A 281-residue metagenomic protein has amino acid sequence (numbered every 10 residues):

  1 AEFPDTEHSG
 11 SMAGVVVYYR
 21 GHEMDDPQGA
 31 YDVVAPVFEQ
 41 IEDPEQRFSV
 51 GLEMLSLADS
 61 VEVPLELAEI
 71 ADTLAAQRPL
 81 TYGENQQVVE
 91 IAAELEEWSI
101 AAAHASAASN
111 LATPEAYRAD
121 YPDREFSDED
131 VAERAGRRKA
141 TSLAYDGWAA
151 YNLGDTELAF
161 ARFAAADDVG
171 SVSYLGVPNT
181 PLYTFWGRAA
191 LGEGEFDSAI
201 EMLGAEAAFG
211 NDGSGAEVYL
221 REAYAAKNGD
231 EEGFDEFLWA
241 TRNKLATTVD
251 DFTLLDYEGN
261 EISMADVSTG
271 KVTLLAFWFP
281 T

Functional and structural regions predicted by a protein language model:
A1-F3, D26-Q40, E62-A76, S99-L111 (+4 more regions): Alpha-helical repeat scaffolds
E2-M12, E23-M24, F38-V50, L57 (+6 more regions): Short solvent-exposed coil/turn linkers within tandem alpha-helical repeat scaffolds
E23-M24, A58-V61, L95, L153 (+2 more regions): Structural motif corresponding to the intra-repeat A-B loop/turn of tetratricopeptide repeats
N85-A92, H104, L143-A150, R162 (+2 more regions): TPR/Sel1-like alpha-solenoid repeat signature
G192, G204-L255, A265-T269: N-proximal helix/coil linker or "cap" segments that precede and/or mark the start of modular domains
S263-T281: Short active-site neighborhood of thiol/selenol oxidoreductases, capturing the structured segment around
